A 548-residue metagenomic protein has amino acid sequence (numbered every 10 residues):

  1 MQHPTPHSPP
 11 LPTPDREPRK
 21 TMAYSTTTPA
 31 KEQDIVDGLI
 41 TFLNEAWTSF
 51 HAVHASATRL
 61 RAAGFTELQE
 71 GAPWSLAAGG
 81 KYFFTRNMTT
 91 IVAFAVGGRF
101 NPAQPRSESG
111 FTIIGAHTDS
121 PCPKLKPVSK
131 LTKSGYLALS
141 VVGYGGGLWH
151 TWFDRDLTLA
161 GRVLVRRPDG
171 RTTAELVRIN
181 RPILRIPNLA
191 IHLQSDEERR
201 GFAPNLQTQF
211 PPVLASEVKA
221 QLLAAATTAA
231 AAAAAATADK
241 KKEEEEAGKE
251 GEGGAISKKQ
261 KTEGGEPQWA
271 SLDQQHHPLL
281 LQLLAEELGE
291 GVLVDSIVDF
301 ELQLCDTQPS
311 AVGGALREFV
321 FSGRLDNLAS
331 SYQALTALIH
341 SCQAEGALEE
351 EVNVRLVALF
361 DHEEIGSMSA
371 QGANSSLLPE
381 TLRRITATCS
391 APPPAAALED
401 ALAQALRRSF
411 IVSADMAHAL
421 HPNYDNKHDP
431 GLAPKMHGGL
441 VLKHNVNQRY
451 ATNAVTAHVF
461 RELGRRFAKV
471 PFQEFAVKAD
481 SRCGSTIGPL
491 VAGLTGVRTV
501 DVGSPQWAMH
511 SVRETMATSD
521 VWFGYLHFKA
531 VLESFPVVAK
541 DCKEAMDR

Functional and structural regions predicted by a protein language model:
Q2-R548: N-terminal hydrophobic/helix-forming segments and targeting peptides
